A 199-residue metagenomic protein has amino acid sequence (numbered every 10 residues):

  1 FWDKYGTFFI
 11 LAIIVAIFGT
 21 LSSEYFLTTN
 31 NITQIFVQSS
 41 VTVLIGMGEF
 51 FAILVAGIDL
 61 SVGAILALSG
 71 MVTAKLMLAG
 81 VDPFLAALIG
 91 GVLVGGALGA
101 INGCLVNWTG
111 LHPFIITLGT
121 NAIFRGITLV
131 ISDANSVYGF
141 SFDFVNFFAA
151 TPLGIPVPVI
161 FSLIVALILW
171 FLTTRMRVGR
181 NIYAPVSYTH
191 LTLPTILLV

Functional and structural regions predicted by a protein language model:
F1-F8: N-terminal membrane topogenic signal
I10, I14, L44-I45, S69 (+3 more regions): Alpha-helical transmembrane segments in multi-pass membrane proteins
L11-F18, L163-I168: Hydrophobic core of alpha-helical transmembrane segments in multi-pass integral membrane proteins
I13-L21, Y25-G80, C104-L111: Single transmembrane alpha-helix segments in multi-pass membrane proteins
L44-G48, L68-S69, A97-I101, F124 (+2 more regions): Membrane-embedded alpha-helical core segments of multi-pass
V81-N121: Alpha-helical transmembrane segments within multi-pass membrane transporters and channels
T109, P113-M176: Transmembrane helix-bundle core of multi-pass membrane transporters and related energy-transducing complexes
T189-T195: Conserved small/polar residues in nucleotide/adenosyl-binding loops
